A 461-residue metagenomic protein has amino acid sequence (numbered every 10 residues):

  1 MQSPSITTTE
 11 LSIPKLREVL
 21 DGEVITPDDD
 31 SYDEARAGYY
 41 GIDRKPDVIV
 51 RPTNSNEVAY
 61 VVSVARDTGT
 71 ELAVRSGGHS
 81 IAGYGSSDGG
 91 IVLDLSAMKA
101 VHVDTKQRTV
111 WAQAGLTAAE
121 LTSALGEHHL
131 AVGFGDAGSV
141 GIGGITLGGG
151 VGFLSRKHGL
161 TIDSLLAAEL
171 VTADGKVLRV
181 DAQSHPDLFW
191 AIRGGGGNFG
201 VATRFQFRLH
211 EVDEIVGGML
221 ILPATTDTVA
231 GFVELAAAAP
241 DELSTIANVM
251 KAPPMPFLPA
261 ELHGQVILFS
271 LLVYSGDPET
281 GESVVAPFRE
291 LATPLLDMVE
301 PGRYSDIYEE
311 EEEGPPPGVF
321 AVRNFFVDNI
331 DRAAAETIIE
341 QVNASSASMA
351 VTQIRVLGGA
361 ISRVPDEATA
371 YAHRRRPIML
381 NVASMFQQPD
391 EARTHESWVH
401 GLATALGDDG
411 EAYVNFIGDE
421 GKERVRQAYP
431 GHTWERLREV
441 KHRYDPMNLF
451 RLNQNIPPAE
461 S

Functional and structural regions predicted by a protein language model:
M1-S461: Soluble FAD-dependent oxygen oxidases
